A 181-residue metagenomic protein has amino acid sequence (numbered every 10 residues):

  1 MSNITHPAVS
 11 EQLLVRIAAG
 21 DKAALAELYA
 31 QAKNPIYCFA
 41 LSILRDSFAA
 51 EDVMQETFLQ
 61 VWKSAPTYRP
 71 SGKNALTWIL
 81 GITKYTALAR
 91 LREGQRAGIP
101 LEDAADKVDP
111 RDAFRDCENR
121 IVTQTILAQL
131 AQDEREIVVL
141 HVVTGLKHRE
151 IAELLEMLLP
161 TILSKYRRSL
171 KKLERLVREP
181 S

Functional and structural regions predicted by a protein language model:
S2-I4, A18-E27, Y37-E56, P180-S181: Short, charged helix-capping/linker segments at alpha-helix termini
S2-P7, R16, I99, V139 (+2 more regions): C-terminal edge and immediately downstream basic/flexible tail or linker adjoining helix-turn-helix-like DNA-binding
H6-S10, A89, R96-R120: Internal acidic/polar
A18-A19, R45, E56-K73, E93-G94: Sigma70-family region 2
Y29-S47, S64, L80, L127 (+1 more regions): Amphipathic, Lys/Arg- and hydrophobic-enriched alpha-helical face
C38, D52-L59, K73-Y85: Structural recognition of an alpha-helix C-terminal capping motif at a helix-to-coil junction
K63-P70, L80-L101, D116: Arg/Lys-rich amphipathic alpha helix in sigma70-family domain 2
L88, E134, V143, H148-P180: DNA-recognition helix of helix-turn-helix
